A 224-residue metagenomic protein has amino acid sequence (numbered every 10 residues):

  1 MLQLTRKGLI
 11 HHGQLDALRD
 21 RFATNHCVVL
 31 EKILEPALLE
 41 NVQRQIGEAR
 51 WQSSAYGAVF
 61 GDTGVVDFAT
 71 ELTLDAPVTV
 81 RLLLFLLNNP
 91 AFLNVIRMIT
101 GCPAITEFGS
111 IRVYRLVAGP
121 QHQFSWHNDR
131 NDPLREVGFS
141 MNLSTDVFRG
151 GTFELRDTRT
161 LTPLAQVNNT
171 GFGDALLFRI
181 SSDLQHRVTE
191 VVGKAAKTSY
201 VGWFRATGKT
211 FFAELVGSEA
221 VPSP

Functional and structural regions predicted by a protein language model:
L2-M98: Non-heme Fe(II)/2-oxoglutarate
F60, D67-T70, L83, Y114 (+4 more regions): Residues lining hydrophobic/aromatic ligand-binding pockets adjacent to catalytic sites
C102-R112, R149: A short coil-to-beta-strand element that immediately follows conserved catalytic motifs
Y114-R130: Conserved short histidine dyad/triad with adjacent acidic residue
V117-Q121, T145-F148, S182: Short, charged/polar surface micro-motifs in flexible loops or helix N-caps
S125-E136, P163: A short beta-loop-beta micro-motif enriched in histidine and acidic residues
W126, F148-P224: Catalytic core of Fe(II)/2-oxoglutarate
P133-F148, G202-R205: Short, conserved beta-strand element in jelly-roll/cupin
